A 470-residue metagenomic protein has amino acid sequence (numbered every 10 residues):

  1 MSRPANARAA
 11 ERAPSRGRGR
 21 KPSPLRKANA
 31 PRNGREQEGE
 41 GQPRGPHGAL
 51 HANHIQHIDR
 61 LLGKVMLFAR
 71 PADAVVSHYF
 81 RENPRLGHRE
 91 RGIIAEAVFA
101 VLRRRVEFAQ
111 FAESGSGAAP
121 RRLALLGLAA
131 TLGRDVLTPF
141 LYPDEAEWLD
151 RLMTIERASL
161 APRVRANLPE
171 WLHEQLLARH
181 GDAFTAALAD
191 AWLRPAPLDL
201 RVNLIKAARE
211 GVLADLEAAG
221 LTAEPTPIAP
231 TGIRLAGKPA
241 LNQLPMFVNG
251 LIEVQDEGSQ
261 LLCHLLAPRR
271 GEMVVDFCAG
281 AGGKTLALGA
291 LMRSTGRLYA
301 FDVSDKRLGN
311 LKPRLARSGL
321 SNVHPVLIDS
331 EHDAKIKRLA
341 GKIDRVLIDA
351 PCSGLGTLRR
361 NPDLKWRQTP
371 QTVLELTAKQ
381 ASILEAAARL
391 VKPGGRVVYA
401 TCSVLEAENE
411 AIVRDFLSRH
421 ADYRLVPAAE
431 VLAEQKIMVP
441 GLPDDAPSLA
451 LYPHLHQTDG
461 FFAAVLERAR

Functional and structural regions predicted by a protein language model:
M1-Q243: Class I Rossmann-like S-adenosyl-L-methionine
R3-K21, L25-K27, P31-N33, E38-E40 (+1 more regions): Rossmann-like S-adenosyl-L-methionine
